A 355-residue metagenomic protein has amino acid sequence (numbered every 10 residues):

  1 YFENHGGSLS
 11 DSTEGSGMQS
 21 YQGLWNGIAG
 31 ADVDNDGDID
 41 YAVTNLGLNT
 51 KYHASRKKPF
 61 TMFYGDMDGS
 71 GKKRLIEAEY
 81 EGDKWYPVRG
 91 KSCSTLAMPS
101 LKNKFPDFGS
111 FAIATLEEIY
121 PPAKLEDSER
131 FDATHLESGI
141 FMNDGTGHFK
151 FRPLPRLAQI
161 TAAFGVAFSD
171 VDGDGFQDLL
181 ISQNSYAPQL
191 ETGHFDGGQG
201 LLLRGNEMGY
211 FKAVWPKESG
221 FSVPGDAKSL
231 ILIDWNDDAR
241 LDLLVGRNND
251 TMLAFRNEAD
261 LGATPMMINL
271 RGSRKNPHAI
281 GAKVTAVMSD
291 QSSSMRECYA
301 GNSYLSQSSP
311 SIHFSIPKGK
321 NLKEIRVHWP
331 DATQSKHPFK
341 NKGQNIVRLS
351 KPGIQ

Functional and structural regions predicted by a protein language model:
Y1-S8, G15-M18, G145: Active-site and adjacent substrate-binding regions of carbohydrate-active enzymes
F2, S12, G23, A29 (+2 more regions): Catalytic cores of nucleotide-enabled group-transfer and carboxylate-activating enzymes in metabolic and assembly-line
S8-S10, L48-T61, G69-S70, E77-E79 (+3 more regions): Gly/Ser/Thr/Pro-enriched helix-cap/hinge segments flanking short amphipathic alpha-helices
A31-N35, A167-G173, L232-D237: Structural signature of eukaryotic scaffold interfaces centered on beta-propeller domains
D36, D40, S70, D174 (+2 more regions): Acidic carboxylate motifs that coordinate Ca2+ or other divalent cations, activating on Asp/Glu
Y80-Y120: C-terminal lobe substrate-recognition/regulatory segment of protein kinase catalytic domains
